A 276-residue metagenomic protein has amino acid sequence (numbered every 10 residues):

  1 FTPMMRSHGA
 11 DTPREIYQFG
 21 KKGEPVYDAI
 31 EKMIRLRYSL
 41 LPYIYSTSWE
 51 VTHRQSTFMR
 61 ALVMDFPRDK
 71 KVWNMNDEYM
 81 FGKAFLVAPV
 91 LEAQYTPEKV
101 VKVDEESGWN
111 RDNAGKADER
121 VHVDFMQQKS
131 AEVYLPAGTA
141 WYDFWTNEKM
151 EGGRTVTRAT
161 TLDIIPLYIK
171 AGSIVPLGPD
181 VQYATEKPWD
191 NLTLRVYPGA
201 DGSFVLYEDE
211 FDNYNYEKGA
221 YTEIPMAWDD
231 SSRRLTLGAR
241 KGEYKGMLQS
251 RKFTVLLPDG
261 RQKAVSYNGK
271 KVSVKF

Functional and structural regions predicted by a protein language model:
F1-I164, I169-K170: Catalytic-domain carbohydrate-binding cleft regions of carbohydrate-active enzymes
M126-Q128, G153, Y267-F276: Solvent-exposed, conformationally flexible loop/turn segments
L162-K271: Accessory, solvent-exposed terminal regions and/or long lumenal/extracellular loops of proteins
